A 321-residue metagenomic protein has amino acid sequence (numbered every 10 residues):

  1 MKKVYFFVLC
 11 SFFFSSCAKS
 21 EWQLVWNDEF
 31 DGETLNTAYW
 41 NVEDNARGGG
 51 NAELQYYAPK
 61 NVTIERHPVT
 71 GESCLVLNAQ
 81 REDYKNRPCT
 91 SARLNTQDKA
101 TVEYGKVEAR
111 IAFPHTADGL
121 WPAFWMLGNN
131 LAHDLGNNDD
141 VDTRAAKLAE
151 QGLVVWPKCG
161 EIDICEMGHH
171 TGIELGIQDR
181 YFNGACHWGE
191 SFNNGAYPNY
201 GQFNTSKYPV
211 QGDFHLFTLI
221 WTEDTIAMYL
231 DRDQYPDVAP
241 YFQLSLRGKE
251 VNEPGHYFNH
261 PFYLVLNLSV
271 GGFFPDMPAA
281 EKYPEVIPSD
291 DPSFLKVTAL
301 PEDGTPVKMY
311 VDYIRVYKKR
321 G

Functional and structural regions predicted by a protein language model:
V4-F13: Sec-dependent N-terminal signal peptides
K19-G321: GH16 jelly-roll
